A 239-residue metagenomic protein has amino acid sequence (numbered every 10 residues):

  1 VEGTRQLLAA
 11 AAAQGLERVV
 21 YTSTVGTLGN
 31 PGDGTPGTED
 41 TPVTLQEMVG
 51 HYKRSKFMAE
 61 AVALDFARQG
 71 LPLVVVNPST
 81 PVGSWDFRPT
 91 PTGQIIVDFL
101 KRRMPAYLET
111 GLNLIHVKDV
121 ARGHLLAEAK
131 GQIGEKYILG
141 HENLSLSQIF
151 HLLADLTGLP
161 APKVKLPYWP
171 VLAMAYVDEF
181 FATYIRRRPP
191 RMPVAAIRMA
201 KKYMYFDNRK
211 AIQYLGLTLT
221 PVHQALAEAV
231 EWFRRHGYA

Functional and structural regions predicted by a protein language model:
V1, T35-T41, M48-E60, T90-G93 (+1 more regions): Short-chain dehydrogenase/reductase
E2-G50: Conserved Rossmann-fold NAD(P)-dependent oxidoreductase catalytic core, especially the SDR/UDP-sugar
Q6, M58, P91, L108-E128 (+1 more regions): Substrate-positioning beta->alpha
S23, E60-S84: Conserved beta-loop-beta element that borders a ligand/cofactor-binding pocket
V43-E47, Q94-I115, D119, G131: A conserved pocket-lining segment of Rossmann-fold NAD(P)-dependent short-chain dehydrogenase/reductase
M104-L108, L114-D119, Y168-Y214: A hydrophobic C-terminal alpha-helical subdomain
G123-R191, N208, V222-A239: Mid/C-terminal beta-alpha module of Rossmann-like enzyme folds, strongest in SDR-family dehydrogenases/epimerases
